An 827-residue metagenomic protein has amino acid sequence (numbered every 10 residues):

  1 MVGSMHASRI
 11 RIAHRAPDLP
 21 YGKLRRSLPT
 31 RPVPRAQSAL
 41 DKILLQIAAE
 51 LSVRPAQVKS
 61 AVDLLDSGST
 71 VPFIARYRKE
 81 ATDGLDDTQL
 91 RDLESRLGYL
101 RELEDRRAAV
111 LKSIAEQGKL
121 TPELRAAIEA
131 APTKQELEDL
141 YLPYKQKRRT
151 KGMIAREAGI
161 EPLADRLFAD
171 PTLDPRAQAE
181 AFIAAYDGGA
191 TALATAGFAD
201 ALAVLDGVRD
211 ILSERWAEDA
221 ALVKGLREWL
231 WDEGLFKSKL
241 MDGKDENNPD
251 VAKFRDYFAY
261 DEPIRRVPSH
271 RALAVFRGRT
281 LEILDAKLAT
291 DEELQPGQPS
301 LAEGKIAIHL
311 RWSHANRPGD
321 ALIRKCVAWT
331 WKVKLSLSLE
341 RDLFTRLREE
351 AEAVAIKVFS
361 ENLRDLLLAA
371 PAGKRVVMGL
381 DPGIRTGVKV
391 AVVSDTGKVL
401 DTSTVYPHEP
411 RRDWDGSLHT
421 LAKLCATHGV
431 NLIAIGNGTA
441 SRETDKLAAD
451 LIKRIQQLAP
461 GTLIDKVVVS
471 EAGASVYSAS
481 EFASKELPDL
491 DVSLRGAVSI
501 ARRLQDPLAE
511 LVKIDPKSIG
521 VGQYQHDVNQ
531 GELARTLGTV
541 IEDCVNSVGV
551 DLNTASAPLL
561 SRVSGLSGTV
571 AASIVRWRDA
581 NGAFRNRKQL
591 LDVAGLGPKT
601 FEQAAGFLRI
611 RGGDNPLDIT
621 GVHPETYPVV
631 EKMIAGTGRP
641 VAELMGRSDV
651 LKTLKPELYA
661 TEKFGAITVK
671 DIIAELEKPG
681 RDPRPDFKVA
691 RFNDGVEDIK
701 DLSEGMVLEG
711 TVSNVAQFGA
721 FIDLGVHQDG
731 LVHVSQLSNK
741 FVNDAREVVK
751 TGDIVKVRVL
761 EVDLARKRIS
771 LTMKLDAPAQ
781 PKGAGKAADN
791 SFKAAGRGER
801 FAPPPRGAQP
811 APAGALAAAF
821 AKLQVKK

Functional and structural regions predicted by a protein language model:
A7, A13-A16, G22: Short hydrophobic alpha-helical segments enriched in small aliphatic residues
A48, S52-V53, A370-P371, P382 (+3 more regions): C-terminal accessory/binding modules appended to enzymatic or scaffolding proteins
D63-D66, P143, I154-E157, A274-G278 (+15 more regions): Replace "in large, NTP-powered and nucleic-acid-processing enzymes" with "in large, NTP-powered factors and other
T70-V71, D86-T195, S547-D686, N693 (+2 more regions): Accessory alpha-helical DNA-binding modules that contact the DNA backbone or grooves
F73, Q89-D92, Y99, L103-G379 (+2 more regions): Duplex nucleic acid-engaging cores and interfaces of nucleic-acid transaction enzymes
E123, E136, L140, V467 (+3 more regions): Long, charge-rich intrinsically disordered scaffolds of nucleic-acid metabolism proteins
L343-A351, A355-S360, S518-G549, E657-E704: Long, charged amphipathic helices and adjacent flexible linkers at domain junctions
I610-K827: Single-stranded RNA-binding regions, centering on S1/OB-family and related RNA-binding modules
